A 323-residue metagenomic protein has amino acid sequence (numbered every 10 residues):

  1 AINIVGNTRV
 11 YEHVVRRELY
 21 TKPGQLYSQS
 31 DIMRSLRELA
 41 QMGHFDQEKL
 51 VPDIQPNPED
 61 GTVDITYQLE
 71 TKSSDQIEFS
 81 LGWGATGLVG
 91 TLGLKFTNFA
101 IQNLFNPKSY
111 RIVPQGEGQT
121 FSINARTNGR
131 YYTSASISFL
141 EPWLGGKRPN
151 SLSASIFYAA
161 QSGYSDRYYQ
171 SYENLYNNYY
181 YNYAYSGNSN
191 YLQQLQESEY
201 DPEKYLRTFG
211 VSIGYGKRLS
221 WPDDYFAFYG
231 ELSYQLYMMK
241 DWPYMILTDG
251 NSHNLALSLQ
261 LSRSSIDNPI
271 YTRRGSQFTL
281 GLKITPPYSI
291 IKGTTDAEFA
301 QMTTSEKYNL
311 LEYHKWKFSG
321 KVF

Functional and structural regions predicted by a protein language model:
I2-V15, R274: Flexible hinge/switch segments at interdomain interfaces of large molecular machines
R9, Y20, Q25-I270: Gram-negative/organellar outer-membrane beta-barrel architecture
E12, M238-M245, N251-T279, P287-A297 (+1 more regions): Outer-membrane beta-barrel translocator/pore domains, especially the C-terminal barrels of Gram-negative outer-membrane
V15, L39, Y67, L261 (+3 more regions): Conserved hydrophobic/aromatic pocket- or pore-lining residues that grip, position, or stack substrates in active sites
G118, S153-I156, F209-I213, Y234 (+2 more regions): Transmembrane beta-barrel strand/turn architecture of Gram-negative outer membrane proteins
